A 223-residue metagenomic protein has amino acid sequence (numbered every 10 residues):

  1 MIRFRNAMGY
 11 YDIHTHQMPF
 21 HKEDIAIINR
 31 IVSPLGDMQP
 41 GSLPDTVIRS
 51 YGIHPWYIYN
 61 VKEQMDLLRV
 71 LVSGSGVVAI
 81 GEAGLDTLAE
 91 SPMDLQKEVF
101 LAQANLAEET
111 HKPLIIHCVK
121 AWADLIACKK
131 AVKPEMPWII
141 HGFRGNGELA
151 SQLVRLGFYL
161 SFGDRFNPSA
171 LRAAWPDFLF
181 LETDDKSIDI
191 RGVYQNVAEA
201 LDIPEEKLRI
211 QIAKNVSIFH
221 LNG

Functional and structural regions predicted by a protein language model:
M1-G223: Mid-domain alpha/beta scaffold segments of enzyme catalytic cores
